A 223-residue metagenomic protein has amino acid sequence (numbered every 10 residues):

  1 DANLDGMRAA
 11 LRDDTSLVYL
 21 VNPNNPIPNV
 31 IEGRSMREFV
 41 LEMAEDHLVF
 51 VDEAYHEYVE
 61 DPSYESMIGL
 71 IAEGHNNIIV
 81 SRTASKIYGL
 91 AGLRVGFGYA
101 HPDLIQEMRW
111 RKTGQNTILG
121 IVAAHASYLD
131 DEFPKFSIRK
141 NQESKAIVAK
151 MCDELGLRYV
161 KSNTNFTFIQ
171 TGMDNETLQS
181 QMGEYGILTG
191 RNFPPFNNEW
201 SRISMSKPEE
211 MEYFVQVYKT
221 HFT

Functional and structural regions predicted by a protein language model:
A2-D14, P26-V49, E53-S85: Active-site pre-lysine segment of PLP-dependent enzymes
L17-V21, F50, F97-Y99: Structural motif
N77-V160: PLP-dependent aminotransferase class I/II
G92, N163-T164, F196-E199: Short acidic/glycine-enriched loop/turn segments that link adjacent beta-strands
A100, I169-M173, M205-K207: Short beta-strand-to-loop capping motifs
Q142, E154-Y185, S201: Conserved PLP-binding catalytic core of the aspartate aminotransferase-like
Q181-Y185, T189, P194-T223: PLP-dependent enzyme catalytic core of the Aspartate aminotransferase-like
